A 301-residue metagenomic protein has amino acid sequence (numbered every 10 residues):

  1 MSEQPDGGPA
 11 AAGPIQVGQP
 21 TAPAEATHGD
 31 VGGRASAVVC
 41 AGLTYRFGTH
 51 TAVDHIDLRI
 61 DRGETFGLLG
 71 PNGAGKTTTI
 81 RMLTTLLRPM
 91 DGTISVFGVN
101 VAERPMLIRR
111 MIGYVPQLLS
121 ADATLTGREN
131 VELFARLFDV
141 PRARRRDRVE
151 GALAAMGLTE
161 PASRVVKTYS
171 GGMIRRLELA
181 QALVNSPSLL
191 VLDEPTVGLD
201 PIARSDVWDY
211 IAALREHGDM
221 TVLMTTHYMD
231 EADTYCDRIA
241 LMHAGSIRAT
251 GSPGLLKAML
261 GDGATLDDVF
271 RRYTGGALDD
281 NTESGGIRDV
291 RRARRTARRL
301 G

Functional and structural regions predicted by a protein language model:
E132, R136, A143-P161: Conserved ABC ATPase "signature" region
V165-G172: Conserved ABC ATPase signature
S186: Conserved catalytic motifs of ABC-family nucleotide-binding domains
L190-D193: Catalytic Walker B motif of ABC-type/P-loop ATPase nucleotide-binding domains
S205-H217: Helical segment within the ABC ATPase nucleotide-binding domain
T250-G251: ABC ATPase "signature
